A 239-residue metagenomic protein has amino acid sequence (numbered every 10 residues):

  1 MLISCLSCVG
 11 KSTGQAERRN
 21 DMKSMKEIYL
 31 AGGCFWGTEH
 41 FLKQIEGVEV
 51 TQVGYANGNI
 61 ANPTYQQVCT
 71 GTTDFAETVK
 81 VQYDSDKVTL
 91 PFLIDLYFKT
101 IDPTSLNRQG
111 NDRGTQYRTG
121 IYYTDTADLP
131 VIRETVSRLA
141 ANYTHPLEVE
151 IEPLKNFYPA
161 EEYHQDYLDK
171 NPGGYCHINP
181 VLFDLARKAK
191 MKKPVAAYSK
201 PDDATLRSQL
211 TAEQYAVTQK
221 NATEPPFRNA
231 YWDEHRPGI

Functional and structural regions predicted by a protein language model:
C5-I239: Flexible coil/turn and secondary-structure edge motifs
